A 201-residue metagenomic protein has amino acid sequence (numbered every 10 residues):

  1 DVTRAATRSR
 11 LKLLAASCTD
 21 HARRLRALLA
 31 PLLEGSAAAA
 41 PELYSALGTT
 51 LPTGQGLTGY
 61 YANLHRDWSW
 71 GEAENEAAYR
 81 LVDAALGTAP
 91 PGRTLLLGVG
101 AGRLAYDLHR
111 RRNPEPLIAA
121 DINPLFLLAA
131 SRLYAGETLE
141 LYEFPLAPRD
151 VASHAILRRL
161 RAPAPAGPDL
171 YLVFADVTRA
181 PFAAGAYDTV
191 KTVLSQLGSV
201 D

Functional and structural regions predicted by a protein language model:
D1-T88, F126, Y134-D150: N-terminal accessory regions of S-adenosyl-L-methionine
P90-G100, I118: Conserved class I S-adenosyl-L-methionine
A101-P114: Conserved SAM-binding loop of SAM-dependent methyltransferases across substrates and taxa, primarily the Class I
N123: Conserved SAM/SAH-binding beta-strand->alpha-helix loop
Y134-R179: S-adenosyl-L-methionine
V177-V190: A short acidic, Gly/Pro-enriched loop at the edge of an enzyme's catalytic core that lines a small-molecule cofactor
V193-S195: Short catalytic micro-motifs in class I SAM-dependent methyltransferases
G198-D201: A short, conserved alpha-helix within the catalytic core of class I
